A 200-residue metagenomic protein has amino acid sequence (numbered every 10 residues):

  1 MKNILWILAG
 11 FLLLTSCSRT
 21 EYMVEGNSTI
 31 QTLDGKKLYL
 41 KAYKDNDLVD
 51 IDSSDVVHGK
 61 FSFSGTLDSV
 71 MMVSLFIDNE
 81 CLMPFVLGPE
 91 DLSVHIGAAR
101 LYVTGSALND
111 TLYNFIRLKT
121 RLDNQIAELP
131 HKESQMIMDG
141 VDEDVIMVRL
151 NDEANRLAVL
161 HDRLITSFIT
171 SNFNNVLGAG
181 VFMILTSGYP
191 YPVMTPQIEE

Functional and structural regions predicted by a protein language model:
M1-T15: Sec-dependent bacterial lipoprotein signal peptides
C17-D162: A non-transmembrane, solvent-exposed segment enriched in polar/low-complexity residues
L164-S167, L177, Y191: Extended soluble regions of mature proteins
N174-I184: Amphipathic alpha-helical repeat scaffolds of TPR domains
T186-Y189: Short coil/turn linking the two alpha-helices of tandem helical-hairpin repeats
V193-E200: Alpha-helical repeat scaffolds
